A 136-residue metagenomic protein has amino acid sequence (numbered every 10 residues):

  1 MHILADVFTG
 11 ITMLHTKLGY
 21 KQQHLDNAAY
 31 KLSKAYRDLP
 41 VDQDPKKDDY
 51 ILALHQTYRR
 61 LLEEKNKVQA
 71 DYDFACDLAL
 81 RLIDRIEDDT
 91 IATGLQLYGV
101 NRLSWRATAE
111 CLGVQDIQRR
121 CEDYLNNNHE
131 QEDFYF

Functional and structural regions predicted by a protein language model:
M1-L82, A107, N127-F136: N-terminal interaction/assembly modules
L80-I83, Q96, E122: Solvent-exposed, non-membrane alpha-helical residues enriched in polar/charged side chains
E87-N101: Short amphipathic alpha helix immediately N-terminal
G94, R120, E132-F136: N-terminal functional module detector in eukaryotic proteins
R102, G113-Q115: Central "turn" residue of the DNA-binding helix-turn-helix
R106-L112: Short alpha-helical "recognition helix" segments of helix-turn-helix
Q115-N127: Major-groove recognition helix of helix-turn-helix-like DNA-binding domains
